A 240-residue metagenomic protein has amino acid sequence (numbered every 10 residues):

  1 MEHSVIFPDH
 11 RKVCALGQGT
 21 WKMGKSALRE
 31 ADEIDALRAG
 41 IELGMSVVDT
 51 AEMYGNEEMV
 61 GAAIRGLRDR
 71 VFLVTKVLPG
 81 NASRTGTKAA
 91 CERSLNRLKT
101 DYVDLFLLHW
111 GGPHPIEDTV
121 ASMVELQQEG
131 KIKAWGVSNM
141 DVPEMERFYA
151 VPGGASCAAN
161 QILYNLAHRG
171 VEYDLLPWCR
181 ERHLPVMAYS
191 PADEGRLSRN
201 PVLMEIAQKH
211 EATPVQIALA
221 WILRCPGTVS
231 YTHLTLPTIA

Functional and structural regions predicted by a protein language model:
M1-V5, E58, C91, M145 (+1 more regions): Alpha-helical scaffolding within the catalytic cores of extracellular/periplasmic polymer-degrading hydrolases
M1-V71: N-terminal binding-site loop/beta-alpha segment at the start of enzyme catalytic domains that lines or forms
G17-G19, A51, V74-K76, F106-H109 (+4 more regions): A cross-family glycoside hydrolase active-site/sugar-binding cleft signature
Q18, V48, V60, L73 (+6 more regions): Conserved, mostly hydrophobic/aromatic
G24-L28, R38, E42, A82-V171 (+1 more regions): Glycine/proline-rich, positively charged, aromatic-decorated active-site loop/lid region on the catalytic face
R180-V229: Aromatic-anchored helix/helix-loop segment that forms the rim or "lid" of small-molecule/cofactor binding pockets
T232-T238: Conserved small/polar residues in nucleotide/adenosyl-binding loops
